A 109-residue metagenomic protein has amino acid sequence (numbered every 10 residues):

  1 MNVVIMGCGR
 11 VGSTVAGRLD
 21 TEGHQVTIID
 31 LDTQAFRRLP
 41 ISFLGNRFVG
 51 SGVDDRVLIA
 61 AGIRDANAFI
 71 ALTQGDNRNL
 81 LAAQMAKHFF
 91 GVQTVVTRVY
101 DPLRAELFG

Functional and structural regions predicted by a protein language model:
M1-G109: Cytosolic regulatory regions of ion transport systems
